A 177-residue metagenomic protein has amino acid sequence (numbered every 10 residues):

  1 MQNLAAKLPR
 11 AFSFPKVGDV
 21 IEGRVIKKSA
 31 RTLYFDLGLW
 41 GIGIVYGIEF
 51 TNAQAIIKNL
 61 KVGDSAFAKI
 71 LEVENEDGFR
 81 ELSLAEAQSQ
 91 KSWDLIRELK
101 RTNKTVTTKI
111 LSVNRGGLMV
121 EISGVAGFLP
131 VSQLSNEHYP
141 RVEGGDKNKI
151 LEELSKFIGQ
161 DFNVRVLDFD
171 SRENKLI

Functional and structural regions predicted by a protein language model:
M1-I177: Single-stranded RNA-binding regions, centering on S1/OB-family and related RNA-binding modules
